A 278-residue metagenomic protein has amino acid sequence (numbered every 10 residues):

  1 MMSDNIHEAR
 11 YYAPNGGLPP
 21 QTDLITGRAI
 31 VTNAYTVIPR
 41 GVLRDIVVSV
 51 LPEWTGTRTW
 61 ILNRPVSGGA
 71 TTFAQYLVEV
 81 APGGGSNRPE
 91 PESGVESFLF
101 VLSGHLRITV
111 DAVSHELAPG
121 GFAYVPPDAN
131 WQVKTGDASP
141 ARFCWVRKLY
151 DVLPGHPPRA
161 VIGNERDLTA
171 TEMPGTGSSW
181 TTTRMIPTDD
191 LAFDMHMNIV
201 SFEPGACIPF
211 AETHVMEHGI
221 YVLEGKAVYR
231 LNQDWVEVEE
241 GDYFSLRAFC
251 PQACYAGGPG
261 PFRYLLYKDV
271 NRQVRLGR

Functional and structural regions predicted by a protein language model:
M2-T72, W145-M195, G277-R278: A short, N-terminal "cap"/entry segment at the start of jelly-roll beta-barrel domains of the cupin/DSBH fold
G56-P65, A74-S93, T183-M185, N198-H214 (+1 more regions): Conserved short histidine dyad/triad with adjacent acidic residue
G94-R107, D111, V215-N232: Glycine- and acidic-residue-biased ligand/ion/polar-headgroup-sensing regions
H105, N130, P140, G219 (+4 more regions): Structural motif
A112-P127, N232-F249: Short acidic-glycine-tyrosine-enriched beta hairpin
S114, P127-L153, A248-V274: Ligand-binding loop in jelly-roll beta-barrel domains
I162-G219, L223-Y229, V236: Surface-exposed interaction/gating patches
